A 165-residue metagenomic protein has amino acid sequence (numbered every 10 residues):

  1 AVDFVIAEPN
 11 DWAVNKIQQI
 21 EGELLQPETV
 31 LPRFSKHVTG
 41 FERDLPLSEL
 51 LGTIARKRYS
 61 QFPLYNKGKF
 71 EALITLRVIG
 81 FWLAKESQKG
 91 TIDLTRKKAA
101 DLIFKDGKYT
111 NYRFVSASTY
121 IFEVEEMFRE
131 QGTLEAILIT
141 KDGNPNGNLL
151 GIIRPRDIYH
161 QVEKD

Functional and structural regions predicted by a protein language model:
A1-L25: Charge-enriched, short contiguous segments at helix-coil
F4, V38-F41, F70, Y112-V115 (+1 more regions): Short N-terminal micro-motifs specific to bacterial/archaeal maturation and metal-cluster initiation sites
D11-N15, S48, G147: Short, well-ordered alpha-helical segments
I20-H37, T75-L134, I152-D165: Tandem CBS (Bateman) regulatory domains
L31-K85: Conserved small-residue-rich
E42-P46, R58, S116-Y120, E130 (+1 more regions): A structural micro-motif recognizing beta-strand termini and the immediately following turn/loop segments
I54, F62-I79, F128-G132, I137-D157: A glycine-centered beta-loop-beta connector
